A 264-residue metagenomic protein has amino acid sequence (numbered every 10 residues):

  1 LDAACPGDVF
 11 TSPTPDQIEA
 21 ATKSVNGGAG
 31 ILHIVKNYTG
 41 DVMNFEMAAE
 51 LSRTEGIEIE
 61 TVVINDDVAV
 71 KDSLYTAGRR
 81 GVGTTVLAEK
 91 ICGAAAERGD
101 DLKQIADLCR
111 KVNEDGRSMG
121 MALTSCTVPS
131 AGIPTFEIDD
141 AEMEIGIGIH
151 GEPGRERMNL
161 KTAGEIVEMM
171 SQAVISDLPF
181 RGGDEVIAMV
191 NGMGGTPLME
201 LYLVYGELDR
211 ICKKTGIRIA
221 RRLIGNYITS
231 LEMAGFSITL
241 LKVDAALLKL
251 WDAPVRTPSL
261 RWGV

Functional and structural regions predicted by a protein language model:
L1-A4, G30-T39, E46-A49, E60-V63 (+2 more regions): Short glycine-rich or small-residue beta-strand-to-loop segments that form or flank ligand, phosphate, metal/Fe-S
D2-A29, I175: Glycine-rich oxoanion-binding loops at beta->alpha junctions
A4-V9, R53-G78, K214-I219: Short, acidic/small-residue loops that bind anionic groups at enzyme active sites
N37-V42, K90-K103, V243-V264: Extended, charge-rich low-complexity interaction segments
V42-G56, Y75, E200-G206: Short Gly/Thr/Asp-enriched flexible loops that form oxyanion-binding sites at enzyme active sites
I64-Q104, L108-D115: Short alpha-helices
R98-L203: Mixed-charge interfacial surface used for oligomerization/domain docking and macromolecular partner engagement
A173-V264: C-terminal non-catalytic interaction/assembly regions of soluble proteins
